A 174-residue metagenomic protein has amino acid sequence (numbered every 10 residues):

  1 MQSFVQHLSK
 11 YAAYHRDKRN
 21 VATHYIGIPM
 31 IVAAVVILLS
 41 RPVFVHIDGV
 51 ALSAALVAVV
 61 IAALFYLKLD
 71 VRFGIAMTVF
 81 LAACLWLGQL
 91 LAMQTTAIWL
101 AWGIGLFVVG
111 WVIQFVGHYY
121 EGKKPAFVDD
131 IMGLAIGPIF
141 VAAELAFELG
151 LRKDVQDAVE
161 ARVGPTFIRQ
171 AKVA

Functional and structural regions predicted by a protein language model:
M1-A13, G122-A174: Membrane-proximal soluble regions of multi-pass membrane proteins
M1-Q6, N20, V45-G49: Short, charged cytosolic
L8-P29, I37-L38, A62-R72, Y120 (+1 more regions): Membrane interfacial helix-start motif at the N-side
A34-V36, V57-F65, L81-G88: Hydrophobic, membrane-inserted alpha-helices
R41-V57, L100-G105: Structural signature of hydrophobic alpha-helical transmembrane segments
I61-R72, M77, L90, L106-G122 (+1 more regions): Transmembrane alpha-helical segments that form the membrane-embedded catalytic/substrate-channel core of multi-pass
G74-A83, D129-I131: Cytoplasmic-side transmembrane-helix entry/capping segments in multi-pass membrane proteins
C84-A97, V109: Short helix-perturbing small/polar motifs within transmembrane alpha-helices
